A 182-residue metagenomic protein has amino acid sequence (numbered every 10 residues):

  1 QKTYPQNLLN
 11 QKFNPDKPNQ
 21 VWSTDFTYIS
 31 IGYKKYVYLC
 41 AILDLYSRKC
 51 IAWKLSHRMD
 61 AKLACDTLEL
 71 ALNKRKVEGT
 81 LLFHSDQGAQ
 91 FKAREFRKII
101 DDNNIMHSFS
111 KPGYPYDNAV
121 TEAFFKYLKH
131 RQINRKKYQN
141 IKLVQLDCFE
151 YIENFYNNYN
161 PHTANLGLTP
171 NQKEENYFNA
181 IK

Functional and structural regions predicted by a protein language model:
Q1-P18, Y114, T169-F178: Basic, flexible linker segments flanking DNA-binding modules in nucleic acid-interacting mobile-element proteins
P15-I51, H57-R58: An active-site-proximal beta-strand-loop segment
K35, K54-V77: Active-site beta-loop-alpha junctions of metal-dependent nucleic acid enzymes, especially the RNase H-like/DDE
S47-W53, H107-S110, N134-R135: Short small-residue beta-strand/loop micro-motif enriched in glycine and branched aliphatics
K49, V77-L81: Short, surface-exposed connector motifs at secondary-structure boundaries
S56-D66, K92-F109, G113: Surface/interface recognition patches
S85-Q87, A93-F96, H107-K129, N140-D147 (+1 more regions): RNase H-like two-metal-ion nuclease catalytic core shared by retroviral integrases and related mobile-element nucleases
D101-I105, K129-K182: C-terminal domain-tail junction helix/linker
